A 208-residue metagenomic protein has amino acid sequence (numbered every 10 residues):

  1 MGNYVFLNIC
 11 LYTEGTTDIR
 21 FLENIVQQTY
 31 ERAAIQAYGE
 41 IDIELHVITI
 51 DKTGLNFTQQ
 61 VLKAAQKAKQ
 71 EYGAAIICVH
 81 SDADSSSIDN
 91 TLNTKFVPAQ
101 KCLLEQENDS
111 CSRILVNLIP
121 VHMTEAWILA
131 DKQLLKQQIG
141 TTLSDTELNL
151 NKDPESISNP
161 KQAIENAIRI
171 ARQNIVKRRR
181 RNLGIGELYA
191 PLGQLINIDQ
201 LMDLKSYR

Functional and structural regions predicted by a protein language model:
G2-N8, I19-I48, Q59-R208: C-terminal accessory helical subdomains adjacent to catalytic cores in phosphodiester- and nucleotide-handling enzymes
L11-T13: Short hydrophobic beta-strand that contains or immediately precedes a catalytic carboxylate
G15-T17: Short polar catalytic/cofactor-binding loops
T49-T53: Glycine-centered helix-coil hinge/cap
G54-T58: Non-catalytic terminal and connector segments of soluble metabolic enzymes
